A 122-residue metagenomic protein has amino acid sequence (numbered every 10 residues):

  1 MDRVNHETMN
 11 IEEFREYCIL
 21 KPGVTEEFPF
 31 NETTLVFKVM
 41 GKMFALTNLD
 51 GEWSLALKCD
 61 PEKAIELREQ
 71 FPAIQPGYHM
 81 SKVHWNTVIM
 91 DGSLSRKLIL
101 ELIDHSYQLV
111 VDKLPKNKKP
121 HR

Functional and structural regions predicted by a protein language model:
M1-R122: Charge-dense, helix-prone N-terminal extensions
